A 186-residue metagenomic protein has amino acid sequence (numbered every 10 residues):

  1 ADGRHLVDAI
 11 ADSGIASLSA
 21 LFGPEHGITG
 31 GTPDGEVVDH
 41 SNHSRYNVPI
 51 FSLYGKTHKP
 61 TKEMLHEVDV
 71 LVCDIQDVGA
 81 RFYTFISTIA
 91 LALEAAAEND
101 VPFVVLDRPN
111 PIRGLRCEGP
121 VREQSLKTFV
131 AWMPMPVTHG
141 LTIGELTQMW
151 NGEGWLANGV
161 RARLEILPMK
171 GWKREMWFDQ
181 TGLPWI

Functional and structural regions predicted by a protein language model:
A1-A16: N-terminal phosphate-binding or glycine-rich loops at protein starts, especially the Walker A/P-loop of NTPases
D2-H5, H26-N47: N-terminal beta-loop-helix "entrance" segment that forms/cooperates in small-molecule cofactor or anionic ligand
I15-A16, A96-P102: A short helix->loop->beta-strand "cap" motif at the edges of active sites that frequently abuts
S17-E25, L106: Short internal beta-strands
G30-D34, V104-L126: Glycine-rich, charge-decorated loop segments at or immediately adjacent to ligand/cofactor-binding or catalytic sites
V37-V68, A80: Glycine-rich oxoanion-binding loops at beta->alpha junctions
D77-I89: Glycine/threonine-rich flexible loop motifs
L126-I186: Conserved anion/nucleotide-ligand pocket segment
